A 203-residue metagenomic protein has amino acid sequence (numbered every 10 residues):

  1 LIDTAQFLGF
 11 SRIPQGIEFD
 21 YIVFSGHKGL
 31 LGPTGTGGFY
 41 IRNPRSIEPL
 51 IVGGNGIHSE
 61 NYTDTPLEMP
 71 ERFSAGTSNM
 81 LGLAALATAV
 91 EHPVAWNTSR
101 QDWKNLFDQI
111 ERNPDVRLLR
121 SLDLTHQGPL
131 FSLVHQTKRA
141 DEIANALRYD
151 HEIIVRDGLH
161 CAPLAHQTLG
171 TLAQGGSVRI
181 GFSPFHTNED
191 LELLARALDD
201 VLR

Functional and structural regions predicted by a protein language model:
L1-R203: Pyridoxal 5′-phosphate
